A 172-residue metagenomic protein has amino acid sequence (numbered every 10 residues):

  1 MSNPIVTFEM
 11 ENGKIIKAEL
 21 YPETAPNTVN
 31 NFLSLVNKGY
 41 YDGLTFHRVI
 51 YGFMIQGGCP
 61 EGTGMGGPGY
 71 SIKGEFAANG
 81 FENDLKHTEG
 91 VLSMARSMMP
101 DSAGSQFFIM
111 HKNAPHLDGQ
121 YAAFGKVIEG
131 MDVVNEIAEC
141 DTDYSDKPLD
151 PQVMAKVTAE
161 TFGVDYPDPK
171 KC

Functional and structural regions predicted by a protein language model:
M1-C172: Cyclophilin-like peptidyl-prolyl cis-trans isomerases
